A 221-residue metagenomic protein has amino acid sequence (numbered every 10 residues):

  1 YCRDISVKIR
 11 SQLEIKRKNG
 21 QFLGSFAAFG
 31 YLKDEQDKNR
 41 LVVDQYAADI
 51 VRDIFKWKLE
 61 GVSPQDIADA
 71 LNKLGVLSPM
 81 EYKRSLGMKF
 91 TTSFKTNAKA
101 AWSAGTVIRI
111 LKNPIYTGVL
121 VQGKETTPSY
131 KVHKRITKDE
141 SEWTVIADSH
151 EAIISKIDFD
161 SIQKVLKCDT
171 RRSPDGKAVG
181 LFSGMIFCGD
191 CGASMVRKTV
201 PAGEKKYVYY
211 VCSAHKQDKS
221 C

Functional and structural regions predicted by a protein language model:
Y1-C221: Conserved catalytic breakage-reunion loop centered on the nucleophilic residue
